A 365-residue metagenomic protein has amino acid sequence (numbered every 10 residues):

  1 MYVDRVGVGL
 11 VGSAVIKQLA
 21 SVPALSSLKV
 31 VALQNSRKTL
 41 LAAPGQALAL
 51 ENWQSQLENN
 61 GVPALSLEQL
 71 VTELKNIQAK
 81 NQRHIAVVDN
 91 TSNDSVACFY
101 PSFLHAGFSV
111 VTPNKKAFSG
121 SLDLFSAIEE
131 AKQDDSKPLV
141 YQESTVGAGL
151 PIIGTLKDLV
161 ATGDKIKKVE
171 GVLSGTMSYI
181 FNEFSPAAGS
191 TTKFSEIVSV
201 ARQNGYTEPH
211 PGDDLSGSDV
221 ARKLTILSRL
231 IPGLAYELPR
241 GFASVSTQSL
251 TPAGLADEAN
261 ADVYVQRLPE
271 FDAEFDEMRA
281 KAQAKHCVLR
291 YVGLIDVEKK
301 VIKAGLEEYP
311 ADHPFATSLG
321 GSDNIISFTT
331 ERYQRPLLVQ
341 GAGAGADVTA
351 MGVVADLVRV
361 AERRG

Functional and structural regions predicted by a protein language model:
M1-D4, G9, V15-Q18, A24-S26 (+2 more regions): NAD(P)-dependent dehydrogenase/reductase Rossmann-like domain
M1-H105: N-terminal glycine-/serine-/threonine-rich beta1-alpha1-beta2 phosphate-ribose binding loop of Rossmann-like
Q34-R37, S144, L173: Residues at the C-termini of beta-strands that transition into short coil/loop
L48-N52, I128-A131, D158-V160: Short, hinge-like loop/turn segments at secondary-structure boundaries
A86-D89, V110-P113, V140-S144, K168-G171 (+1 more regions): General beta-strand structural signal in soluble alpha/beta enzymes
N93-H105, K115-E143, A148-L156: Rossmann-fold NAD(P)-binding glycine/threonine-rich loop
G107-S109, G175: Glycine-enriched alpha-helix->loop->beta-strand junction motifs that scaffold or abut catalytic
V110, L139-V140, E208, L289: Hydrophobic beta-strand scaffold residues
